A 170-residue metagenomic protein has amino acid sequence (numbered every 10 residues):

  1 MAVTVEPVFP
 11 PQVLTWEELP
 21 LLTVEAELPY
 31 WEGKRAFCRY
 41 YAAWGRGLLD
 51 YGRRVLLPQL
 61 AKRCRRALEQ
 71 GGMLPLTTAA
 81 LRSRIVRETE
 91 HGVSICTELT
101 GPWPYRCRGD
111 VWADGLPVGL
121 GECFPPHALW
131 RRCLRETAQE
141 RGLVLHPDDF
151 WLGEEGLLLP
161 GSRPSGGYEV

Functional and structural regions predicted by a protein language model:
M1-V170: Compositionally biased intrinsically disordered regions enriched in Thr/Gly
